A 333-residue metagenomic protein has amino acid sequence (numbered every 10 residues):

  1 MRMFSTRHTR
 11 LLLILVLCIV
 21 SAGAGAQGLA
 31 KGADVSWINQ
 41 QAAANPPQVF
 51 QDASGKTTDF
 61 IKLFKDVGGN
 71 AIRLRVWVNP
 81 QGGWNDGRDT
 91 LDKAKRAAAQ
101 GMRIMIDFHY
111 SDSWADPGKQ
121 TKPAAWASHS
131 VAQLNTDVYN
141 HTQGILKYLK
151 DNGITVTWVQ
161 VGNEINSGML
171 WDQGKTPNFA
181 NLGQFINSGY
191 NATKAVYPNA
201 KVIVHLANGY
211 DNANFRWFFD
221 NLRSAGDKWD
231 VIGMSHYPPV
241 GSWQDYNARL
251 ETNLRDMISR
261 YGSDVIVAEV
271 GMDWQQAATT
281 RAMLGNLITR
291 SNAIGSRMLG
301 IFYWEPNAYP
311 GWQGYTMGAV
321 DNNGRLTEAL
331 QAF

Functional and structural regions predicted by a protein language model:
M1-L12: Bacterial N-terminal signal peptides that target proteins for export
L12-S21: Bacterial N-terminal signal peptides
Q27, D59-G68, D92-R103, K147-I154 (+4 more regions): Acidic (Asp/Glu)-rich catalytic clusters
Q27-R103, H109-V138, Q160: N-terminal substrate-binding region of glycoside hydrolase catalytic domains
K31-A33, I72-L74, I104-F108, T157-V161 (+4 more regions): Hydrophobic faces of well-ordered beta-strands that scaffold small-molecule active sites in alpha/beta enzyme cores
S36-I38, W77-N79, H109-S113, V161-N166 (+4 more regions): Active-site beta-loop-alpha junctions enriched in small/polar residues
A43-V49, D256-G262, W274-F333: Aromatic-rich peripheral "rim/lid" segments of glycoside hydrolase catalytic domains that contact and position glycan
D86-D89, D116-W229, V240-T252, R260 (+2 more regions): Active-site cleft segment of glycoside hydrolase catalytic domains centered on the general acid/base Glu
